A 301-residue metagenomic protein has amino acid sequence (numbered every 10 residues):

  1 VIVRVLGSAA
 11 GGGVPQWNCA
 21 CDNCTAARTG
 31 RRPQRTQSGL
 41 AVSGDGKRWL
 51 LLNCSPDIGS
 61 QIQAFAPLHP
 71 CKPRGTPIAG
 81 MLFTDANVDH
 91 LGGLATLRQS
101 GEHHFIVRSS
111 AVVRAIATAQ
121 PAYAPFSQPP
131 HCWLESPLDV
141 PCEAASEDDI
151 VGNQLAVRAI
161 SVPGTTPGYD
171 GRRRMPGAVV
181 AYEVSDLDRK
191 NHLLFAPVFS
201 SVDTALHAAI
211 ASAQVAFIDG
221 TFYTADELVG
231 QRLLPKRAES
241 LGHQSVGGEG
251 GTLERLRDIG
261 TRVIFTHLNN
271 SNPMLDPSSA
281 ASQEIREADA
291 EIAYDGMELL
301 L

Functional and structural regions predicted by a protein language model:
V1-P67, C71-K72, E135-A209, M297-L301: Core dinuclear metal-dependent hydrolase active-site scaffold
I2, H104-I106, C132, Q214 (+2 more regions): Residues at the starts of beta-strands that form the adenosine-phosphate
G12-P15, L91, G168, T224-V229: Short acidic/His/Gly/Ser-rich catalytic and metal-binding motifs that mark active-site loops of diverse hydrolases
K47-L51, S55-R108: Active-site metal-binding motif and surrounding structural segment of the metallo-beta-lactamase
L51-S55, P77-D89, R108-S110, L194-F199 (+3 more regions): Active-site neighborhood of phospho(di)ester-bond hydrolases with catalytic His/Asp-centered motifs
P73-T76, L97-H103, P125-Q128, A209-S212 (+2 more regions): Short, conserved loop/helix-junction motifs that constitute active-site signature segments in enzyme catalytic cores
A111-P121: A short, active-site helix/loop in glycosyltransferases that binds the activated sugar's phosphate group
G177, K190-H192, S200-G296: Cap/insert and terminal regions of metallo-dependent hydrolase folds
